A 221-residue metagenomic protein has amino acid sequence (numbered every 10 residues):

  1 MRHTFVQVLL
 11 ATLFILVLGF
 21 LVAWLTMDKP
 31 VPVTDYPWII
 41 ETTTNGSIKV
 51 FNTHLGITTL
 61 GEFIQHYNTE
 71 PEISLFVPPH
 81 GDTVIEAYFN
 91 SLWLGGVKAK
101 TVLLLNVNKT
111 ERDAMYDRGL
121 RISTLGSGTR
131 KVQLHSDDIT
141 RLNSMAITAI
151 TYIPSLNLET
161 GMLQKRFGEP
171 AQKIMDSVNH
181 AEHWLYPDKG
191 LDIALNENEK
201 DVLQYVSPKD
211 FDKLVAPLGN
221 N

Functional and structural regions predicted by a protein language model:
M1-Q7: Positively charged n-region of N-terminal signal peptides that target proteins for export
R2, L25-M27, P32, T58-N221: A cross-family detector of function-defining hotspots
Q7-T26: Hydrophobic membrane-insertion alpha-helices, especially the h-region of bacterial N-terminal signal peptides
K29-T42: Alpha-helical transmembrane signal-anchor/signal-peptide segments
I39-F51, D138-T148: Acidic/histidine-rich, surface-exposed loop or edge segments in extracytoplasmic proteins
